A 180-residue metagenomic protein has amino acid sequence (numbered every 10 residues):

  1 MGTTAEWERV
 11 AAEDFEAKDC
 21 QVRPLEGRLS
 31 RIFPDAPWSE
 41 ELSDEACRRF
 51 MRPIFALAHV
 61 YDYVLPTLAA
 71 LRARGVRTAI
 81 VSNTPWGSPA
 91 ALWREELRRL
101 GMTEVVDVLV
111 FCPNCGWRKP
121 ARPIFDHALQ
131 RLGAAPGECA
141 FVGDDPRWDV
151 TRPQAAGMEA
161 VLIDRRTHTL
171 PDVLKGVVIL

Functional and structural regions predicted by a protein language model:
M1-Y61, L65-P66, A73-R74, K175: N-terminal helical cap/lid subdomain that shapes the substrate entry/recognition surface in HAD-like hydrolases
L65, A69-R72, V76-R77, V81-W86 (+1 more regions): Asp-based, Mg2+/Mn2+-dependent phosphohydrolase catalytic module
